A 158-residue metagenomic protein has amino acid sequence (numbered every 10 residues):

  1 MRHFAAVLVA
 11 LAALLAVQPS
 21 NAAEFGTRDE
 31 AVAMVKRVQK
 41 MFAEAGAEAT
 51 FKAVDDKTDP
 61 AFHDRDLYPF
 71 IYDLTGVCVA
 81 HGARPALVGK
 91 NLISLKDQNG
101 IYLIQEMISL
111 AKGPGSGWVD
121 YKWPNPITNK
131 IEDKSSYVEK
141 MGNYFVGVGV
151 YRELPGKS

Functional and structural regions predicted by a protein language model:
R2-L11, L15-S158: N-terminal membrane-sensor/transducer module of prokaryotic signaling receptors
